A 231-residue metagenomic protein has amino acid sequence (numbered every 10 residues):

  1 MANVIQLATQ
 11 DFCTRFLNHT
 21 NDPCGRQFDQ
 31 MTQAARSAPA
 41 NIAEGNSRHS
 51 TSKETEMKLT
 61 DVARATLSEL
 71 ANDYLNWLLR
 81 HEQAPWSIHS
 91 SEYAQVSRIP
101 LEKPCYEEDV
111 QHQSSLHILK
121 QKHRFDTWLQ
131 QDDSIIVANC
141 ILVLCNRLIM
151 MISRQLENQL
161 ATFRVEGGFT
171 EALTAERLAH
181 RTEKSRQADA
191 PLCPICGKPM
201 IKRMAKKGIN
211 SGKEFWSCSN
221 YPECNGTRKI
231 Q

Functional and structural regions predicted by a protein language model:
M1-I195, I201, N220: Amphipathic alpha-helical assembly/interaction segments
E56, F215-W216, I230-Q231: Surface-exposed beta-strand edges and their flanking turn/coil or helix-capping segments
G197-M200, G208, I230: Extracellular adhesion/carbohydrate-binding repeat motifs centered on closely spaced tryptophans
A205-S217: Short linker/helix segments within small regulatory modules
N220-Q231: Short metal-binding segments enriched for Cys and/or His
